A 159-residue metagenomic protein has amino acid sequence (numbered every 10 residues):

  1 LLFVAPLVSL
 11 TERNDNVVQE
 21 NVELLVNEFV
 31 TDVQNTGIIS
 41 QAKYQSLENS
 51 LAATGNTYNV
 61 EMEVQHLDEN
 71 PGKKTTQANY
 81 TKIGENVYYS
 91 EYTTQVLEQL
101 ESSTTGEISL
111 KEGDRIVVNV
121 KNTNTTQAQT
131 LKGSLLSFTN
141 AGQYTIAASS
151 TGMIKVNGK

Functional and structural regions predicted by a protein language model:
V4-N21: Transmembrane signal-anchor/signal-peptide helices with a preference for the extracytoplasmic
V22-Q41: N-terminal alpha-helical signal peptides/signal-anchor transmembrane segments
T36-T105: Structured domain cores in non-transmembrane regions
K111-G113: Extracytoplasmic
R115-K159: Glycine-rich, aromatic-bearing surface loops/beta-hairpins
